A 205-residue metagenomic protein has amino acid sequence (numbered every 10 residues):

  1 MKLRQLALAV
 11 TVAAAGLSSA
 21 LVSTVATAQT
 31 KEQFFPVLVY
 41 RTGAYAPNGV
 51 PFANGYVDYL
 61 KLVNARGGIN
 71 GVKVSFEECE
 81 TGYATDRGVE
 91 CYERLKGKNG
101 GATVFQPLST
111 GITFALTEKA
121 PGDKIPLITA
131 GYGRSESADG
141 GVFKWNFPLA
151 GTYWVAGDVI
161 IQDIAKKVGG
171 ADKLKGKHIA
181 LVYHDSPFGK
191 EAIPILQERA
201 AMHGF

Functional and structural regions predicted by a protein language model:
M1-A9: Bacterial Sec-dependent N-terminal signal peptides
A15-A26: C-terminal segment of classical bacterial N-terminal signal peptides
E32-F34, P47-N54, R66-G140, L149: Beta-alpha junction/loop-to-helix N-cap segments that form part of ligand/metal-binding clefts
F35-A44: Acidic/histidine-rich, surface-exposed loop or edge segments in extracytoplasmic proteins
A44-N54, P187-P194: Glycine- and acidic-residue-enriched helix-capping/strand-helix junction motifs
N54-F76, G169-D172, A201-F205: Signal peptide-proximal N-terminal region of secreted/periplasmic/extracellular or secretory-lumen proteins
G100-F205: Extracytoplasmic ligand/sensor domains, especially the bilobed periplasmic-binding protein
